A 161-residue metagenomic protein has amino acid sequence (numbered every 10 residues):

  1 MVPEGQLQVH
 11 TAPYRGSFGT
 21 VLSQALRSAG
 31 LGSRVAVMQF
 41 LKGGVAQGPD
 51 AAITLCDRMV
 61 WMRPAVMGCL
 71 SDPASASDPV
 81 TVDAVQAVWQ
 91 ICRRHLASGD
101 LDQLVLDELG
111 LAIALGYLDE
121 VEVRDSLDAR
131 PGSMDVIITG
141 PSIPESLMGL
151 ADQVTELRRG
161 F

Functional and structural regions predicted by a protein language model:
V2-L96: Conserved P-loop
P3-E4, S98-D100, G132-S133: Short loop/turn elements that form and flank the Walker-type P-loop nucleotide-binding site in RecA-like NTPase cores
V9, Q103-L106, I137: Structural motif
A12-Y14, F40, D107-L109, G140-P141: Fold-independent oxyanion-binding glycine-rich loops and adjacent beta-strand/coil segments at enzyme active sites
F18, C69-L70, L104, S126 (+1 more regions): Residues in flexible loops and secondary-structure boundaries
P73-A129: Phosphate-binding/switch loop-helix module in NTP-utilizing enzymes
H95, G110-F161: Replace "adjacent to P-loop NTPase cores in ATP/GTP-dependent enzymes" with "adjacent to NTP-binding cores
